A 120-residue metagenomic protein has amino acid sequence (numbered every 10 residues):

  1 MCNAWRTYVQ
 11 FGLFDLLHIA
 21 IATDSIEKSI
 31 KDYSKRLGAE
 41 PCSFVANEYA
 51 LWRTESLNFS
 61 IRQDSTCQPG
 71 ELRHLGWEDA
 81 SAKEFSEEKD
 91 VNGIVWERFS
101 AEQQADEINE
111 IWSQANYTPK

Functional and structural regions predicted by a protein language model:
M1-E27, R73-L75, I108-K120: N-terminal beta-strand motif that seeds the catalytic metal site of vicinal oxygen chelate
C2-R6, S56-I61: Short amphipathic beta-strand starts and helix->beta connectors
T7-Q10, I61-C67: Short, flexible, solvent-exposed loop/turn segments with mixed acidic/basic and small polar residues
F11-F14, A20-F59: Core segments of cupin and vicinal oxygen chelate
D15-D24, A50-E55, T66-I94, F99: Vicinal oxygen chelate
I30-K31, R62, E71, F85 (+1 more regions): Short acidic, gly/pro-rich beta-turn/loop elements at beta-sheet edges and active-site/ligand-binding grooves
A101-A105: A short acidic/small-residue loop/turn micro-motif
